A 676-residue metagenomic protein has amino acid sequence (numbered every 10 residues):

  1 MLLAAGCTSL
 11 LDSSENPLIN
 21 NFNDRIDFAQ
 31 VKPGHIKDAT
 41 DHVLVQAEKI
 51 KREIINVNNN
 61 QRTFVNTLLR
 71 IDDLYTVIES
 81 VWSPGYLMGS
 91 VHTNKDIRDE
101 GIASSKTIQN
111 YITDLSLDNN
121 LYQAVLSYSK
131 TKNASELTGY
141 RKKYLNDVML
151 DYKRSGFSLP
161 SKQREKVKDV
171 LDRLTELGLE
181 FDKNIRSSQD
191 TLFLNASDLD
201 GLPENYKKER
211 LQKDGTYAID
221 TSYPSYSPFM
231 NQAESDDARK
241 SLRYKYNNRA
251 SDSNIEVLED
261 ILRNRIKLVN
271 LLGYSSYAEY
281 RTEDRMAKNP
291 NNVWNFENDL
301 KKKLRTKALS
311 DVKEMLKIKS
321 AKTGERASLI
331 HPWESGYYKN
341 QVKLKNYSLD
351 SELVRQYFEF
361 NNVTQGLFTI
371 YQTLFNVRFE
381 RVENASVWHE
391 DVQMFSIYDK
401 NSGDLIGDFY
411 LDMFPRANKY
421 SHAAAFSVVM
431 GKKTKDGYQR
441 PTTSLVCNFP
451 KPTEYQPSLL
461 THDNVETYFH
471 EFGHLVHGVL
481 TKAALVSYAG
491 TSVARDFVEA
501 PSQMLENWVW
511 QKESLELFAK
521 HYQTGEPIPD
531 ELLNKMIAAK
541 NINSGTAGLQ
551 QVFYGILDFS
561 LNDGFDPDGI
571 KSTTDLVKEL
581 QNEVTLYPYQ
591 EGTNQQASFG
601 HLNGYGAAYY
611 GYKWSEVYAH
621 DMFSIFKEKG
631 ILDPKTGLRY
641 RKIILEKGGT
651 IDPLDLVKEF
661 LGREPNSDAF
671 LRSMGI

Functional and structural regions predicted by a protein language model:
L10-V31, H35, H42, T216 (+9 more regions): C-terminal, non-catalytic "cap/extension" segments appended to globular domains
L11-P203: N-terminal helix-rich structural modules
N20-H35, G85-S104, Y128-D169, D220-I255 (+6 more regions): Short His/Asp/Glu-rich catalytic/ion-coordination signatures at enzyme active sites or charged loops
T76-L87, L150, Y244, S335-K343 (+2 more regions): Short, hydrophobic/amphipathic alpha-helical patches that form generic packing surfaces within helical domains
Y140, Y144, K168, R173-E176 (+9 more regions): Active-site-proximal, well-structured secondary-structure segments within enzyme catalytic domains
P450-F469: Short pre-active-site segment immediately N-terminal to the catalytic Zn-binding motif
